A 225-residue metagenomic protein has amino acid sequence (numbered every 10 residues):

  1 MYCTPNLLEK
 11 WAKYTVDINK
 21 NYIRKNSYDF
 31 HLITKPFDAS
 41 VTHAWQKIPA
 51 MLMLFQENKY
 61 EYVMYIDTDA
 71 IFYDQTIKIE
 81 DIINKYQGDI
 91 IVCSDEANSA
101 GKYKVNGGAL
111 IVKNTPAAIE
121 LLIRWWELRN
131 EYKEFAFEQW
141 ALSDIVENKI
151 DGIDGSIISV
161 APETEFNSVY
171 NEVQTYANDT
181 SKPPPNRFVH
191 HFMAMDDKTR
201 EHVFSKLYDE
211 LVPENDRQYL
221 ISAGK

Functional and structural regions predicted by a protein language model:
M1-E61, P116, D216-Q218: N-terminal anchoring/stem segment of glycosyltransferases
I33-K35, C93, A161-E163: Conserved beta-strand termini and adjacent loop/short-helix elements that scaffold enzyme active sites in alpha/beta
T42-P49, A117-K225: Catalytic core and acceptor-binding pocket of nucleotide-sugar-dependent glycosyltransferases
A50, I90, A109-I111, V189: Conserved hydrophobic/aromatic beta-strand scaffold that supports enzyme active sites
Y60, Y86-D89, P185-R187: Short, high-confidence coil segments that cap the C-terminus of an alpha-helix and link into the following beta-strand
A70-G107: Conserved donor-nucleotide/metal-binding helix-loop-beta segment in metal-dependent transferases, i.e., the alpha-helix
N106-L121: Conserved nucleotide-sugar donor-binding and metal-coordinating catalytic region shared by glycosyltransferases
